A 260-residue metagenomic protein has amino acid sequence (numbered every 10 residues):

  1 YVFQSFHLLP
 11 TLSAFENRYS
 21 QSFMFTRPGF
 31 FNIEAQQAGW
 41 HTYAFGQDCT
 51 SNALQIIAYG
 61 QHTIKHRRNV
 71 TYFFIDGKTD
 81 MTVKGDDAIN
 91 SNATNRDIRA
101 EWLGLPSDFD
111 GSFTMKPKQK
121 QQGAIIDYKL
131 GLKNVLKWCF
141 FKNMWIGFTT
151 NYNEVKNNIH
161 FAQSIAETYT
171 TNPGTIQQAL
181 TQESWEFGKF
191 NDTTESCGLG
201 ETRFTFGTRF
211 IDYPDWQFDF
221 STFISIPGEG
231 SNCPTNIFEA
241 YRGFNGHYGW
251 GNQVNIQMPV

Functional and structural regions predicted by a protein language model:
V2-G200, S221-R242: A subset of solvent-exposed loop/turn segments in beta-rich extracellular surface proteins, enriched in glycine
I126, F204-F206, F220, N252-V254: Membrane-embedded beta-strands of outer-membrane beta-barrel proteins, especially the hydrophobic/small aromatic
L130-N134, T208-F210, V254-V260: Residue-level signature of outer-membrane beta-barrel architecture
F141, I211-Y213: Residue-level recognition of beta-strand termini and adjacent short loop/turns
Y152-N158, T205-F210, Q217: Hydrophobic, ordered structural segments
K189-T193, T202, N252-V260: A membrane-pore/channel beta-structure motif
L199, F206, Q217-D219, S231 (+1 more regions): Generic detector of bulky aromatic hydrophobic side chains
P234-V260: Glycine- and acidic-residue-rich phosphate-binding/metal-coordinating active-site segment common to enzymes that handle
